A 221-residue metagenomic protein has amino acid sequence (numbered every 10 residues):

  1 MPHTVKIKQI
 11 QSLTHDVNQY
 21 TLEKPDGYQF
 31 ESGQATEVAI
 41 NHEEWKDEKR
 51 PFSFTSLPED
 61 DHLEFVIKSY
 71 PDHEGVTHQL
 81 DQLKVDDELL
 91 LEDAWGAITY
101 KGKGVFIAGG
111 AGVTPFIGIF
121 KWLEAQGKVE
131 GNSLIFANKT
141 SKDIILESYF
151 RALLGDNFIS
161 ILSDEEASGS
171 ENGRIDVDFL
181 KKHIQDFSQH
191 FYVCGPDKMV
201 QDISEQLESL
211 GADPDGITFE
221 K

Functional and structural regions predicted by a protein language model:
M1-P2, K221: Absolute protein N-terminus
P2-V85, K139-T140, E165: Ferredoxin-reductase
D72-K221: FNR/FR-type flavoprotein reductase catalytic core
